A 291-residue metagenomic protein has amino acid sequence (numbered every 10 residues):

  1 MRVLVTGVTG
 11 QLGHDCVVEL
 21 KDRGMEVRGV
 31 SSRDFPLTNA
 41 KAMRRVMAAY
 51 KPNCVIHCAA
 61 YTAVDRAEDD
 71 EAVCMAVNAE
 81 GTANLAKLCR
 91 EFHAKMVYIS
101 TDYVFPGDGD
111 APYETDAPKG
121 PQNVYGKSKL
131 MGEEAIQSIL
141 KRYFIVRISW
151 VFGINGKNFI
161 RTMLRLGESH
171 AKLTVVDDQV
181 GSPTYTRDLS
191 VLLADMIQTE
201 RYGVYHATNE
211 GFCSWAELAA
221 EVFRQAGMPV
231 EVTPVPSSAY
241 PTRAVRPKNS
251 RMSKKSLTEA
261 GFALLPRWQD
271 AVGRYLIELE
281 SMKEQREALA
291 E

Functional and structural regions predicted by a protein language model:
M1-L20: N-terminal Rossmann NAD(P)H-binding glycine-rich loop of SDR-like oxidoreductase domains
T6, V30, V55-A59, M96-T101 (+2 more regions): SDR active-site strand-loop-helix element
K21, E26-R45: Adenosine-cofactor binding site in Rossmann-like domains, unifying the SAM/SAH pocket of S-adenosylmethionine-dependent
K41-V77, L88: NAD(P)H-binding glycine-rich loop region in Rossmannoid oxidoreductase-like domains and their noncatalytic homologs
A76, G81-N84, E91, V104-V146 (+1 more regions): Catalytic helix-loop patch of NAD(P)-dependent Rossmann-fold dehydrogenases
E134-G181, R187-D188, A194: NAD(P)-dependent short-chain dehydrogenase/reductase
L192, T199-A244, K248, L276 (+1 more regions): Mid/C-terminal beta-alpha module of Rossmann-like enzyme folds, strongest in SDR-family dehydrogenases/epimerases
S250-E291: C-terminal amphipathic/interface module of NAD(P)-dependent oxidoreductases and related NAD-binding regulators
